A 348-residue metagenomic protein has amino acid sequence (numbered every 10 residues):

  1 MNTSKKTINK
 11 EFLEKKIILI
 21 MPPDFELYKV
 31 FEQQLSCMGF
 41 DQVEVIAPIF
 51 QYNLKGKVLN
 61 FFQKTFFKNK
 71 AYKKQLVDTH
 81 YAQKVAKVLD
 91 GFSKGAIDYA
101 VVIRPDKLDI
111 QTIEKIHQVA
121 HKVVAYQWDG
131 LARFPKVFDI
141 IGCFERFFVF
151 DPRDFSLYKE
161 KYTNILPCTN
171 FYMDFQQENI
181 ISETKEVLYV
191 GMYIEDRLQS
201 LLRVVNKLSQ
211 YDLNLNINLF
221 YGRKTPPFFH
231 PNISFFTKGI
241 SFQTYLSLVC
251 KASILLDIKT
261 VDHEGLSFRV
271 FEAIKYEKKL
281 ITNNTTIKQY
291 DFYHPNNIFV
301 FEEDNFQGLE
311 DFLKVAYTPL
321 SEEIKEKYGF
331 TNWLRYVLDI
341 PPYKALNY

Functional and structural regions predicted by a protein language model:
S4-K73, V77-K87, R104-Q111, W128 (+3 more regions): Nucleotide-sugar donor-binding catalytic core of glycosyltransferases
V88-F92, L248, F312: CheY-like receiver
K94-Y99: Short acidic/histidine-rich motifs immediately flanking catalytic phosphotransfer sites in two-component signaling
V101-R104, K115-G130, F148: Active-site proximal beta-strand in glycosyltransferases
K136: Extracellular glycan-recognition regions
L208, K275, K279-Y348: Pol beta-like nucleotidyltransferase catalytic core
F271-E272: Acidic donor-binding helix in nucleotide-sugar-dependent glycosyltransferases
